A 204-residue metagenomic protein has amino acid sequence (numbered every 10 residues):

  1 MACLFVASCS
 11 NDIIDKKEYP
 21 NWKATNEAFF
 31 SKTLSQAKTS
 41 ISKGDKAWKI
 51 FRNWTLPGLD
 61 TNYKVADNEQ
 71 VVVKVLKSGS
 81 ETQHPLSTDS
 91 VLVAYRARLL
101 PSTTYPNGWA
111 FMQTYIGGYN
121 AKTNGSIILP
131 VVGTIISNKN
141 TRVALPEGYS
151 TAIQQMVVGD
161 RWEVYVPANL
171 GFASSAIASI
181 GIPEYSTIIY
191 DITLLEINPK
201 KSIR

Functional and structural regions predicted by a protein language model:
M1-S10: Sec-dependent bacterial lipoprotein signal peptides
C9-R204: Cross-family detector of peptidyl-prolyl cis-trans isomerase
